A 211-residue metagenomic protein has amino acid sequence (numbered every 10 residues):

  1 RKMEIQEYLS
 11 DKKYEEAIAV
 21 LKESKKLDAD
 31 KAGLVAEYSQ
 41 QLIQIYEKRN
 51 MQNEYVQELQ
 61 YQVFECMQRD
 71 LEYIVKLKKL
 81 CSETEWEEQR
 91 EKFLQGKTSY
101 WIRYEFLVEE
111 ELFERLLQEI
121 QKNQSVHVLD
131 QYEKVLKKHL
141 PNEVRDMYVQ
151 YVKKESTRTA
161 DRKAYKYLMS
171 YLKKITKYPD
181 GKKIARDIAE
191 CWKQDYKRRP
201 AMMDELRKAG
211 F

Functional and structural regions predicted by a protein language model:
R1-F211: Eukaryote-biased, non-catalytic alpha-solenoid scaffold regions
